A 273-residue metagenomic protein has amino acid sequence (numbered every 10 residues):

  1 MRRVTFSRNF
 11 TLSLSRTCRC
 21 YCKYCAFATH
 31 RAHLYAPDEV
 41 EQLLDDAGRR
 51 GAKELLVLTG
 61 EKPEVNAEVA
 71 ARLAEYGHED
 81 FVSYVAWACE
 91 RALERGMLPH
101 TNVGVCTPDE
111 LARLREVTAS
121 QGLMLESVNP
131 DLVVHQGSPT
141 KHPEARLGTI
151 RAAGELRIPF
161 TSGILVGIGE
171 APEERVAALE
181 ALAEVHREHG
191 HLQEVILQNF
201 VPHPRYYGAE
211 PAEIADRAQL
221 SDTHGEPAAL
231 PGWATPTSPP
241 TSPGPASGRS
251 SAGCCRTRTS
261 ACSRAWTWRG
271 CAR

Functional and structural regions predicted by a protein language model:
M1-S7, H224-A229, T235, G244-R273: C-terminal accessory regions of radical SAM enzymes
V4-L12, K53-V57, P99-T101, Q121-L123 (+4 more regions): Hydrophobic faces of well-ordered beta-strands that scaffold small-molecule active sites in alpha/beta enzyme cores
N9-E39: Canonical Radical SAM [4Fe-4S] cluster-binding loop centered on the CxxxCxxC motif and its immediate flanking residues
L12, A112, R249: Active-site phosphate/pyrophosphate- and oxyanion-stabilizing loops and adjacent acidic/basic residues in soluble
H30-G163, I168-V185, W233: Conserved Radical SAM active-site core
E64-V69, V133-Q136, V166-E173, G190-A215 (+2 more regions): Flexible glycine/acidic-rich beta-alpha junction loops that bind and position SAM and/or redox cofactors in anaerobic
E94-R95, H186-G190, C254-C255: Short helix-capping segments at alpha-helix termini
H142-L147, A183, E213-S221, P239-G244: A general structural motif
